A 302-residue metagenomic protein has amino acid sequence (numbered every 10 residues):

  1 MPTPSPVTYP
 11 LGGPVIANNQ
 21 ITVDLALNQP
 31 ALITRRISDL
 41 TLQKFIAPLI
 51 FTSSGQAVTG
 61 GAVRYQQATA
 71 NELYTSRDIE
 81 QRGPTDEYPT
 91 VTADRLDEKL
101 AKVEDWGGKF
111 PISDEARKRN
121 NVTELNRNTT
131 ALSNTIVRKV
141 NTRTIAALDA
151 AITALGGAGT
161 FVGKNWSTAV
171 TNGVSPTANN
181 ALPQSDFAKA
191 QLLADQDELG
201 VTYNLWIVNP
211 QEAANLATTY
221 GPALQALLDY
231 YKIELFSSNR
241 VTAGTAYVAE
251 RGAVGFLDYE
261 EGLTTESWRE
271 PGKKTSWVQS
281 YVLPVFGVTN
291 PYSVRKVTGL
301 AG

Functional and structural regions predicted by a protein language model:
P2-A26, A62, A214-G302: Sequence/fold signature of self-assembling virion shell proteins
D24-L49, A188-A190, Y247, G252-L263: Short, Φ-rich (hydrophobic/aromatic) sequence segments
L27, V63-R82, D114-T130: Charged, low-complexity, helix/coiled-coil-prone segments
I33-W106: Assembly/oligomerization interface modules of large self-assembling protein complexes
A47-Q67, Q184-Q196, Y230-F236: N-terminal short leaders/motifs
A93-G156, P271-P284, V288: Long, contiguous amphipathic alpha-helices that act as assembly "spine/axial" helices in icosahedral shell and virion
G108, V201-N204, Y231, K274-S276: Structural beta-strand/beta-sheet cores of well-ordered domains, especially the beta-sheet scaffolds that support
A154-Y230: Extended, solvent-exposed, turn-rich assembly/linker loops in the middle of proteins
